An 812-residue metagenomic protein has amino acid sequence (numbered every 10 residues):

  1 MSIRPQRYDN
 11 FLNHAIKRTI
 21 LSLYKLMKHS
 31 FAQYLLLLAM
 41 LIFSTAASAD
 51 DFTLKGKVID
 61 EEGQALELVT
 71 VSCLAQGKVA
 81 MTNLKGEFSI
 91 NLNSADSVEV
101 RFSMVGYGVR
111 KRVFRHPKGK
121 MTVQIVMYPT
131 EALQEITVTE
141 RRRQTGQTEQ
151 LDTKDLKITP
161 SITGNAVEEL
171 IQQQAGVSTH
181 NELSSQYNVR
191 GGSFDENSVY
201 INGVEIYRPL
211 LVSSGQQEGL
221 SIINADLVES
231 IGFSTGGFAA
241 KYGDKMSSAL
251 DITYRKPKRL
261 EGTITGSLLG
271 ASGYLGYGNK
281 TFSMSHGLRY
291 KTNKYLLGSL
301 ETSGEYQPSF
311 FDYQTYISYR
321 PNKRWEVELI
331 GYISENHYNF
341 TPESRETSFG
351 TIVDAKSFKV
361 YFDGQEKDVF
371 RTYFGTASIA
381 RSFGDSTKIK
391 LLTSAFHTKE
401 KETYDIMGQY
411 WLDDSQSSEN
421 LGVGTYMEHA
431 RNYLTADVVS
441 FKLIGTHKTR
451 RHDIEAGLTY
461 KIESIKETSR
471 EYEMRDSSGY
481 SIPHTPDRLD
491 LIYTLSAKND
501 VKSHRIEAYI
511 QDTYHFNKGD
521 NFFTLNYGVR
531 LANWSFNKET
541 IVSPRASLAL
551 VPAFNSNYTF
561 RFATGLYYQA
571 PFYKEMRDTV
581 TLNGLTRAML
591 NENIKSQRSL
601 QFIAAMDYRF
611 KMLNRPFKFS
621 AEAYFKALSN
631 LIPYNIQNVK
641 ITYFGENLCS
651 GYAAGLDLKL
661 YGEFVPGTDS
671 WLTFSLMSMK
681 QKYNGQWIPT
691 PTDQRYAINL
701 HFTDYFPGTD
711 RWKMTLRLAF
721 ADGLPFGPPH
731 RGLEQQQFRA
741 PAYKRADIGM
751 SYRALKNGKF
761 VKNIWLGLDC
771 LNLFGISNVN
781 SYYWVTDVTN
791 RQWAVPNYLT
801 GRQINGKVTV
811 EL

Functional and structural regions predicted by a protein language model:
I59-E62, V69-L74, R101-G108, P117-P160 (+3 more regions): Short, acidic, small-residue-rich periplasmic hinge/interaction motif at the N-terminus of Gram-negative outer-membrane
G108, R115, K120-M121, R143-N197 (+3 more regions): Periplasmic N-terminal accessory/gating domains of Gram-negative outer-membrane beta-barrel systems
H180, K241, P257-E261, K280-F282 (+9 more regions): Short loop/turn motifs that connect adjacent beta-strands in outer-membrane beta-barrel proteins
R320-N336, Q365-N537, S620-A623, W671: Face-selective signature of the C-terminal outer-membrane beta-barrel domain
K388-S394, N593-N647, Y652, D769-L771 (+1 more regions): Membrane-embedded beta-barrel scaffold of Gram-negative outer-membrane proteins
A436-V438, R451, L495-K626, S675: Structural signature of Gram-negative outer-membrane beta-barrels, strongest in the C-terminal barrel of TonB-dependent
H515-N521, Y624-A627, F644-F726: Gram-negative outer-membrane beta-barrel transporters
G667, A719-P729, Y752-L812: C-terminal beta-signal and adjacent terminal beta-strands/loops of Gram-negative outer-membrane beta-barrel proteins
